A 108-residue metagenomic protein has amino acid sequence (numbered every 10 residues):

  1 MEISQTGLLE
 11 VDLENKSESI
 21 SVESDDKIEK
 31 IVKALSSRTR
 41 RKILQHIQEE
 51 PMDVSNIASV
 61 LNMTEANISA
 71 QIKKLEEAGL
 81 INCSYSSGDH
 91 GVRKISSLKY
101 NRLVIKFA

Functional and structural regions predicted by a protein language model:
M1-V32, S87, K94: N-terminal leader segment of winged-helix/HTH proteins
K33-R40: Short helix-coil-helix linker/hinge
R38, E49-D53: Short capping segments at the starts of secondary-structure elements
I43, N56-V60: A short acidic, leucine-rich amphipathic alpha-helix
S59, E76-E77: Alpha-helical residues within the helix-turn-helix
G79, Y85: Glycine-centered, phosphate/nucleic-acid-interacting loop/turn motifs that mediate DNA/RNA or nucleotide
G88-A108: Conserved segment of winged-helix/HTH DNA-binding domains
